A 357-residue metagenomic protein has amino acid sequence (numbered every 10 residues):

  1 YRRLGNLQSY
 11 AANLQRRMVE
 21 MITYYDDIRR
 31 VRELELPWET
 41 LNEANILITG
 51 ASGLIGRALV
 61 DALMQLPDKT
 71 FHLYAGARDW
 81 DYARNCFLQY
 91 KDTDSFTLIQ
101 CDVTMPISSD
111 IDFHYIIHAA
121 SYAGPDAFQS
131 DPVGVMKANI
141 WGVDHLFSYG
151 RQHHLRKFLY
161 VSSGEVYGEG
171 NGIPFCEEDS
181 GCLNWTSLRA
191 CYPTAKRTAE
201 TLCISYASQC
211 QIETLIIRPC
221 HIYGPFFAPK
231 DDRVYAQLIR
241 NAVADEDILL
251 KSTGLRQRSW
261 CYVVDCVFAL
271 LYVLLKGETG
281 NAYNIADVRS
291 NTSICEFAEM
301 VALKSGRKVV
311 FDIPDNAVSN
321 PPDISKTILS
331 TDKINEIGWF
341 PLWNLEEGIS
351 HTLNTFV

Functional and structural regions predicted by a protein language model:
L14-T40, F71, L345-V357: Amphipathic terminal alpha-helices
L47-Q65: N-terminal Rossmann NAD(P)H-binding glycine-rich loop of SDR-like oxidoreductase domains
Q100-A138: NAD(P)H-binding glycine-rich loop region in Rossmannoid oxidoreductase-like domains and their noncatalytic homologs
H118, D144-R189: Conserved Rossmann-fold NAD(P)-dependent oxidoreductase catalytic core, especially the SDR/UDP-sugar
S187-L215, V243: Active-site Tyr-X1-5-Lys
R197, G224-Q237, E246, K251 (+3 more regions): Glycine/proline-rich active-site loop of Rossmann-fold NAD(P)-dependent oxidoreductases
T253, A282-Y283, C295-A298, G306-K326: C-terminal "lid/loop" region of Rossmann-like NAD(P)-dependent oxidoreductases
V263, E296, V318-F340: Conserved C-terminal active-site "lid" loop/helix of NAD(P)H-dependent oxidoreductases that clamps the redox cofactor
